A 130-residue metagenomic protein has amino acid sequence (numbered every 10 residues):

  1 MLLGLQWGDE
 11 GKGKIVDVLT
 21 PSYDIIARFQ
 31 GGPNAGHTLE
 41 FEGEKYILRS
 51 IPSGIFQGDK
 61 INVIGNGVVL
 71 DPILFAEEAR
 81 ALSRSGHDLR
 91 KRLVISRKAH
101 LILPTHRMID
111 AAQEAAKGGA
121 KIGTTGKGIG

Functional and structural regions predicted by a protein language model:
M1-I129: Non-transmembrane, aqueous-exposed alpha-helical and coiled segments at domain scale
